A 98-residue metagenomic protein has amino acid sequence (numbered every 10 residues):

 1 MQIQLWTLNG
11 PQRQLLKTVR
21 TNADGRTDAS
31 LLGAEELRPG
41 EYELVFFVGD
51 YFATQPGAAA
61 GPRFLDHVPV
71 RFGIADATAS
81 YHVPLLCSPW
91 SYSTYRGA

Functional and structural regions predicted by a protein language model:
M1-D76, H82-P84: Beta-strand-dominated extracellular/periplasmic modules and repeats in secreted or surface-exposed proteins
A75-A98: Compositionally biased low-complexity segments at domain edges in trafficked proteins and select soluble regulators
